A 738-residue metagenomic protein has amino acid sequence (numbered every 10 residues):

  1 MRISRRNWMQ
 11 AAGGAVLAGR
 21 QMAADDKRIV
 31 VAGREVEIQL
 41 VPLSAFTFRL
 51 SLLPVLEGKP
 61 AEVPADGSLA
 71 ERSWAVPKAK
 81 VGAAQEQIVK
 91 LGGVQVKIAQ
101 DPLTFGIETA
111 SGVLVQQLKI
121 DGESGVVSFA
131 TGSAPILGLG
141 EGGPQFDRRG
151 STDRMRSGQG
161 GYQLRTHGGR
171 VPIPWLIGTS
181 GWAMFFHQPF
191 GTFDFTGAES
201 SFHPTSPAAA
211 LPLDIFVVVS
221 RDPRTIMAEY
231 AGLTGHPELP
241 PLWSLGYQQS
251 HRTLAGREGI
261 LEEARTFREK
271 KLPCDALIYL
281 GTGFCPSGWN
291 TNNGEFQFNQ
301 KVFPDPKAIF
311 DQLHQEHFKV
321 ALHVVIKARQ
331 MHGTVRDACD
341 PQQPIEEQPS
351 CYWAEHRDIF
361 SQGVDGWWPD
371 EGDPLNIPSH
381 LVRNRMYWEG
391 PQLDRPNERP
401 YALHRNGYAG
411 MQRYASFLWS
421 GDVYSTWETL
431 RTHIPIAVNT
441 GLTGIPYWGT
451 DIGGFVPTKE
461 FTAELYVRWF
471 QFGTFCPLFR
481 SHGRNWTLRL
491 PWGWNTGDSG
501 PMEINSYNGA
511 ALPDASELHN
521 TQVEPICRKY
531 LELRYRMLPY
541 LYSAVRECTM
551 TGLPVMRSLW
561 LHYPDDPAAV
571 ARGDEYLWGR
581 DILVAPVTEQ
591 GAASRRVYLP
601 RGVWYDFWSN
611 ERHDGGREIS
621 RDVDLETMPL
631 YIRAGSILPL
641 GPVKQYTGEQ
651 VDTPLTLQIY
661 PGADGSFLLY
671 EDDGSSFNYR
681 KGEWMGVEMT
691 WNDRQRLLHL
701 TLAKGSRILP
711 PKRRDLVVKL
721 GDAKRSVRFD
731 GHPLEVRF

Functional and structural regions predicted by a protein language model:
M1-S4, T282-F284: Intrinsic disorder/low-complexity segments
R2-W243, S250-R252, G256-G259, A264-R265 (+4 more regions): N-terminal accessory segment at the very beginning of proteins
V113-V115, I120-E626, I632: Catalytic-domain carbohydrate-binding cleft regions of carbohydrate-active enzymes
